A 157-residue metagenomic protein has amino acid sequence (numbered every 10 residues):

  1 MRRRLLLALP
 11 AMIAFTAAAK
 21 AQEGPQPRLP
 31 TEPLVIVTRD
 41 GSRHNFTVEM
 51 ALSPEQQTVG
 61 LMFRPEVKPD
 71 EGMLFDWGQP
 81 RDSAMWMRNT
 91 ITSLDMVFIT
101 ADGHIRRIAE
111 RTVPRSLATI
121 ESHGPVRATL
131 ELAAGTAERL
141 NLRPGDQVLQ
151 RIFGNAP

Functional and structural regions predicted by a protein language model:
R2-L7: N-terminal export leaders
A8-A14: Bacterial N-terminal signal peptides
F15-K20: C-terminal segment of classical bacterial N-terminal signal peptides
Q22-P157: Compact, glycine-rich, soluble single-domain proteins
